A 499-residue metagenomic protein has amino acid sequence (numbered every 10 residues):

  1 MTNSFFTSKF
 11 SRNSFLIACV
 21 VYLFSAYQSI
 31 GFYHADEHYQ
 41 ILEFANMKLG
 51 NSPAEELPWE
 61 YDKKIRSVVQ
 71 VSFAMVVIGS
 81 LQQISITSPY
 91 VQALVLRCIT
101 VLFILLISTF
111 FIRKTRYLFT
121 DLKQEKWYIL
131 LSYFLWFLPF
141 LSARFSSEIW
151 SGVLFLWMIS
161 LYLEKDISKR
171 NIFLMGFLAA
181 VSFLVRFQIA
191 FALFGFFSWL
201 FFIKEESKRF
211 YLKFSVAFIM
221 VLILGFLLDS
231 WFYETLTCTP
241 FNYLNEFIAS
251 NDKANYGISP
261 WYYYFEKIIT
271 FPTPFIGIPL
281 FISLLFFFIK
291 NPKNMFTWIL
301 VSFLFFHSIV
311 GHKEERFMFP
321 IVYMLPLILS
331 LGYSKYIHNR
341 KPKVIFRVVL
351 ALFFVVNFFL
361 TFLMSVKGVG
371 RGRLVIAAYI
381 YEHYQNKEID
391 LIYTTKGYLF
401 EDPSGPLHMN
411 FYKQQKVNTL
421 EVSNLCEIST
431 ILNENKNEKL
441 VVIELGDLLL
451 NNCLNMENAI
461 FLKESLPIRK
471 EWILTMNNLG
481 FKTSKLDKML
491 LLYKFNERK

Functional and structural regions predicted by a protein language model:
N3, F10-C19, I219, I223 (+4 more regions): Signature aromatic-anchored transmembrane alpha helix within multi-pass, membrane-resident enzymes that catalyze glycan
N3, I112, F201, E266-K293: Hydrophobic, aromatic-rich transmembrane alpha-helices and their immediate juxtamembrane boundary segments
H34-D36, F140-W150, E315: Short acidic/glycine- and proline-prone juxtamembrane loop motifs at membrane-interface regions of multi-pass membrane
N46, E148-W150, L154, F187 (+3 more regions): Hydrophobic/aromatic-rich transmembrane helices and adjacent perimembrane loops
L94-K123: Transmembrane-helix motifs of polytopic, lipid-linked glycan transferases
T109-R113, L131-L138, W150-I167, L174-L178 (+1 more regions): Specific aromatic-rich, kink-prone transmembrane helix
S182-G257, W261-Y262, K267-I269, P274-P279 (+1 more regions): Membrane-lumen/periplasm interface segments of specific transmembrane helices in polyprenyl phosphate-linked
V344-L440, L445-G446, G480, K485-L491: Membrane-embedded, lumen/periplasm-facing catalytic core of multi-pass transferases that use lipid-linked donors
